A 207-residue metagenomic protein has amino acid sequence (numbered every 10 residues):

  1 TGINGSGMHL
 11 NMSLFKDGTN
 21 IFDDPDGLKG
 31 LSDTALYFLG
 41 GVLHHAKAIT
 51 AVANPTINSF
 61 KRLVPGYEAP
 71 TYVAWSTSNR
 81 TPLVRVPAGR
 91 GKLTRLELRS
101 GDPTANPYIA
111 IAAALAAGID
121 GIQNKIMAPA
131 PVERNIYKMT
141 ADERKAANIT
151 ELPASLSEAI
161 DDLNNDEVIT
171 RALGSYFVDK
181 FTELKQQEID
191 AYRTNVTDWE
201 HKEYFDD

Functional and structural regions predicted by a protein language model:
T1-G18: Histidine-centered divalent-metal-coordination microenvironment in nucleic-acid enzymes
F15-D207: Catalytic-core signal marking the mid-to-C-terminal active-site face
